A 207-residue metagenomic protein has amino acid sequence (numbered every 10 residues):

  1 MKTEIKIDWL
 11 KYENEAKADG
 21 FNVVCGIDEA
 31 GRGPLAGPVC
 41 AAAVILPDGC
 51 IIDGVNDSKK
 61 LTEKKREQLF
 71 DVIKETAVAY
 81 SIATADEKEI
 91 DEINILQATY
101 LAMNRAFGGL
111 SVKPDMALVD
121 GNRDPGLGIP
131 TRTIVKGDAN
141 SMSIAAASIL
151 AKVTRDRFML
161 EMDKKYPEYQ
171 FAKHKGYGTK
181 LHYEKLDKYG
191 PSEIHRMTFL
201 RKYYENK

Functional and structural regions predicted by a protein language model:
M1-K207: RNase H-like, Mg2+-dependent phosphodiesterase core, and more generally RNA phosphate-backbone-engaging helix-loop
